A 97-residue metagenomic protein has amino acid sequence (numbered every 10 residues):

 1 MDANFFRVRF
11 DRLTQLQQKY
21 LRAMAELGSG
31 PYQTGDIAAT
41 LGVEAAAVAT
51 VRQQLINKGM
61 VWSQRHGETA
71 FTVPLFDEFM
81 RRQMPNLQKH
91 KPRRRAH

Functional and structural regions predicted by a protein language model:
M1-A45: Winged-helix-like regulatory helical subdomains adjacent to P-loop NTPase cores
Q18, A49, V73-D77: Non-catalytic, well-ordered alpha-helical scaffold segments
G30-T34, A46-T50, Q64, K89-H90: Extended hydrophobic-aromatic, low-complexity segments
L41-K58, H66: Short amphipathic alpha-helical interaction segments
Q64-A70, P74-L75: Short, Lys/Arg-rich nucleic-acid/phosphate-binding segment
L75-H97: Short, amphipathic alpha-helical interaction segments positioned at domain boundaries
